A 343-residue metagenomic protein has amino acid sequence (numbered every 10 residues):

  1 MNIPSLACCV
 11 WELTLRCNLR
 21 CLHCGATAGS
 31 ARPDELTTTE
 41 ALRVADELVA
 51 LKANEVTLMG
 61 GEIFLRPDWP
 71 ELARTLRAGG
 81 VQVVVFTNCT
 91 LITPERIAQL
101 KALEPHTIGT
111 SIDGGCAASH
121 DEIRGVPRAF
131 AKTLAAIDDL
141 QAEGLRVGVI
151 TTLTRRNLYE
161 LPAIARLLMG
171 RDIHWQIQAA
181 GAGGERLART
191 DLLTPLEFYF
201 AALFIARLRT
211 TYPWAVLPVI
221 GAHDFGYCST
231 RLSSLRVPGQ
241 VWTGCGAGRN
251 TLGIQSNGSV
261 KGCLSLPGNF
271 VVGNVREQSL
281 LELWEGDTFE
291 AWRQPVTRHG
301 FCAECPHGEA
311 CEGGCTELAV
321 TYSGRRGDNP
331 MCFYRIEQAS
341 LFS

Functional and structural regions predicted by a protein language model:
M1-T107: Conserved alpha-helical substructure of the radical SAM core
T14, G29, E62, C89-T90 (+4 more regions): Short beta->alpha junction loops/turns
R20, C24, R66, E95 (+5 more regions): Residues that scaffold the ATP/ADP-binding catalytic core of kinase and kinase-like folds
L36, A102-H106, S111-D113, A118-A247 (+3 more regions): Radical SAM enzyme [4Fe-4S]-AdoMet core and its adjacent flexible, acidic and glycine-rich loops/tails across
A41, F198-A201, L280: Hydrophobic/aromatic residues in well-formed alpha-helices
E47-G60, N329-S343: Short Fe-S-cluster ligation motifs
I173, H223-S340: Accessory C-terminal segments flanking Radical SAM cores
